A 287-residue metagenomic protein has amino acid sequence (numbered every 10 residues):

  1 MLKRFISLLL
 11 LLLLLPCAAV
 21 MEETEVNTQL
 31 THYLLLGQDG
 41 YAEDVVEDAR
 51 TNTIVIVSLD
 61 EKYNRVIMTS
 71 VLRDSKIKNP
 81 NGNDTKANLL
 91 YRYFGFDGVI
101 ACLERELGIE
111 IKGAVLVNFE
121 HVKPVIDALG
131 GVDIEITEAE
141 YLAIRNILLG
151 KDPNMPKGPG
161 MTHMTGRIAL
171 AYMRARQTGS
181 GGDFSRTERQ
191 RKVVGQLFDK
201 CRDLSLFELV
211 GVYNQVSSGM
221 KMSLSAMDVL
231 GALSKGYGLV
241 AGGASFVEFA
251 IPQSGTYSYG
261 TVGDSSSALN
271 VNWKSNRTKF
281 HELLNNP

Functional and structural regions predicted by a protein language model:
M1-L2, K274: Generic N-terminal leader/processing signal
L2-M21: Sec-dependent N-terminal signal peptides of Gram-positive bacterial secreted proteins and lipoproteins
V20-P287: Non-catalytic, solvent-exposed segments at the cell envelope interface
